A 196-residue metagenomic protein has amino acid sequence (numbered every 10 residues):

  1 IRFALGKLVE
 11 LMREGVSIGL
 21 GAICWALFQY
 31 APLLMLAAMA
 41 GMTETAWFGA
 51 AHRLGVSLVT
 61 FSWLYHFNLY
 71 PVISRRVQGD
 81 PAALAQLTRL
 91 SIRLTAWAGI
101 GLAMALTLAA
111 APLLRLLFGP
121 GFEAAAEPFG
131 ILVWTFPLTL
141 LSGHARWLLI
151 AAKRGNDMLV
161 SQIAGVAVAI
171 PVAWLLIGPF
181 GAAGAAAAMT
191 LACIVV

Functional and structural regions predicted by a protein language model:
I1, N156, I163-V196: Membrane-interface helix-loop junctions in multi-pass transport and translocation proteins
I1, V133-I163: Membrane-interface junctions at transmembrane-helix termini in multi-pass inner-membrane proteins
I1-Q29, N68, V72, V77-Q86: Interhelical loop/hinge segments that connect adjacent transmembrane helices in multipass membrane
M12, P81-A109, A126-F129: Interfacial transmembrane-helix starts/ends
W25, F48-F67, A98-L102, L132-T139 (+1 more regions): Transmembrane helix-bundle signature of multi-pass secondary active exporters and lipid flippases
A26-S57, R75, P112-G121, P179: Helix-terminus/linker motif at the lipid-water interface of multi-pass membrane proteins
A51, G55-I92, R146-A151: Helix-loop junctions and terminal segments of transmembrane helices in multi-pass membrane transport/translocation
T107-L140, A183: Interfacial segments at transmembrane-helix termini and the short loops linking adjacent helices
